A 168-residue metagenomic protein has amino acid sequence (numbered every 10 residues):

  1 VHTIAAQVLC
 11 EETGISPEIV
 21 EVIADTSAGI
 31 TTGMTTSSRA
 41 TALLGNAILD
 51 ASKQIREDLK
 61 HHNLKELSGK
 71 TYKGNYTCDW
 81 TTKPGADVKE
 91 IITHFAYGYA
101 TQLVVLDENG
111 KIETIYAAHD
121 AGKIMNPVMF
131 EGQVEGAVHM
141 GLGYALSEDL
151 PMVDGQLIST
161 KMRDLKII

Functional and structural regions predicted by a protein language model:
V1-I168: Cofactor-binding beta-sheet edge motifs in enzyme active sites
